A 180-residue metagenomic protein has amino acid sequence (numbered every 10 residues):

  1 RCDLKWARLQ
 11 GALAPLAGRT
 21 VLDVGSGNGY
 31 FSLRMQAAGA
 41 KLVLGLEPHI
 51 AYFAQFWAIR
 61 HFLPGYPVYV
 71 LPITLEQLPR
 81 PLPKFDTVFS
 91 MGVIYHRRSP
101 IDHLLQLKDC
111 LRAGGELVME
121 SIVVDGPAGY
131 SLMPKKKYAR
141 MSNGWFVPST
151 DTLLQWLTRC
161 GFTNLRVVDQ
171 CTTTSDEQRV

Functional and structural regions predicted by a protein language model:
R1-P15: Conserved Class I S-adenosyl-L-methionine-dependent methyltransferase catalytic core
R19-G27: Conserved class I S-adenosyl-L-methionine
N28-G39: Conserved SAM-binding loop of SAM-dependent methyltransferases across substrates and taxa, primarily the Class I
P64-L75: Conserved SAM-binding strand-loop segment of SAM-dependent methyltransferases
D86-P100: A short SAM/SAH-binding and catalytic strip from SAM-dependent methyltransferases
I101-E116: A short glycine-rich, Lys/Arg-flanked "PGG" loop and its adjoining helix->strand segment in the class I
V123-G144: Short, glycine-/aromatic-enriched active-site segment of Class I SAM-dependent methyltransferases
G144-G161: Short alpha-helix
